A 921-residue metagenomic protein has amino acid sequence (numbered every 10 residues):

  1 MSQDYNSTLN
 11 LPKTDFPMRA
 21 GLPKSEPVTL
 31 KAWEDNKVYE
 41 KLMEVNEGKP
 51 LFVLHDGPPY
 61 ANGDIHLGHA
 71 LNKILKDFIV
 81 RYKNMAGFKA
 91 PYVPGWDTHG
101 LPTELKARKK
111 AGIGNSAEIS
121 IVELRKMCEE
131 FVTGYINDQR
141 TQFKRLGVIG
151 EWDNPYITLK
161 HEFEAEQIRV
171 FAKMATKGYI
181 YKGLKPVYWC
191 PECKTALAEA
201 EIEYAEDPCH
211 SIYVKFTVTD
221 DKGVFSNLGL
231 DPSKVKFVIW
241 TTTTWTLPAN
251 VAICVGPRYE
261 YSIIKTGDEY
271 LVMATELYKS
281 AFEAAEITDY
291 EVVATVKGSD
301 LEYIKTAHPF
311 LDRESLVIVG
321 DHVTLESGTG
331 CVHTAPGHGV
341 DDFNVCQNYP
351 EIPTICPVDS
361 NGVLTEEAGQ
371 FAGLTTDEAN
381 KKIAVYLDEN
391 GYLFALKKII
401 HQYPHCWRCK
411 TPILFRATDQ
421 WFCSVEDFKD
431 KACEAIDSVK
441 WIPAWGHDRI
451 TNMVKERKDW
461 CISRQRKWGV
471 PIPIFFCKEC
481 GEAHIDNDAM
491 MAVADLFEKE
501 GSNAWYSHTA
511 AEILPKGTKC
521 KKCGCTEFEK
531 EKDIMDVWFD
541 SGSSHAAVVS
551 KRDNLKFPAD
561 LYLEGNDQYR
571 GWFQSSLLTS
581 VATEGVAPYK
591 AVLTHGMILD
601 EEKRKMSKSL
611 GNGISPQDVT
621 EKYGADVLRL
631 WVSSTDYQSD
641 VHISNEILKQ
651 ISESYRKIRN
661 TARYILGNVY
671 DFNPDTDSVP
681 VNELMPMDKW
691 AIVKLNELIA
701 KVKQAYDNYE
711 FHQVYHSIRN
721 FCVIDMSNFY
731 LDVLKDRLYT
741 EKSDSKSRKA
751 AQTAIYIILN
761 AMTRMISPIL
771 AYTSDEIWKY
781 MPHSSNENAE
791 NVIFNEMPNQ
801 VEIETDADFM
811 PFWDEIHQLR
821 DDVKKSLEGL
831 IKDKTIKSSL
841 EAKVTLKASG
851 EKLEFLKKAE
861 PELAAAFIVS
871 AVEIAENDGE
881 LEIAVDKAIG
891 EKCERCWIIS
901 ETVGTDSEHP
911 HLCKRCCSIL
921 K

Functional and structural regions predicted by a protein language model:
S2-D15, R19-L22, V28, A32-N36 (+16 more regions): Residue patterns forming the tRNA-binding/recognition surfaces of aminoacyl-tRNA synthetases and related DALR
T29-L30, Y39-L42, P50-K109: N-terminal cofactor/phosphate-binding cores enriched in small/glycine residues, especially glycine-rich loops such as
N46, P50-D56, L67-L71, L75 (+18 more regions): Secondary-structure capping and boundary motifs in well-ordered enzyme cores
D97, V187, P191, A198-A205 (+7 more regions): Acidic, turn-prone loop/beta-hairpin segments
C190, C406, C477, C520-C523 (+2 more regions): Short cysteine-rich clusters marking metal-coordination/redox-active sites
K194, Q465, G481, G524 (+2 more regions): Cys/His-coordinated zinc-binding microdomains
K215, D220, G229, Y349-G362 (+2 more regions): Alpha-helical recognition segments enriched in aromatics with Gly/Pro capping that present substrate-recognition
A252-I253, Y259-C331, V340, N344: Protease-associated
